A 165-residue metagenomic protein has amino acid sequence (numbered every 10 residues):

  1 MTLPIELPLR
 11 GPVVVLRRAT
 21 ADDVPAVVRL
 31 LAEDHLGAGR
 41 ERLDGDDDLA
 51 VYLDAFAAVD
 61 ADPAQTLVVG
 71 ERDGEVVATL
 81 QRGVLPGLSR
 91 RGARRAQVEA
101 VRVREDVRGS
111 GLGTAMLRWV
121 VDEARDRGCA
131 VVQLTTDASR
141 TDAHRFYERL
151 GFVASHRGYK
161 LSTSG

Functional and structural regions predicted by a protein language model:
V15-R29: A short beta-loop-alpha structural element at the N-terminal edge of CoA-dependent acyl/N-acetyltransferase catalytic
A32-A55: Conserved GNAT-fold acetyl-CoA-binding loop/helix
A57-V69, Q97: A short helix-loop-beta-strand connector motif used in the catalytic cores of GNAT acetyltransferases and, in some
L67-V69, E75-V84, R102: Conserved beta-strand in the GNAT
E99-R108: A short, internal acetyl-CoA/4′-phosphopantetheine-binding micro-motif in the GNAT/acyltransferase core
V107, G111-W119: Conserved acetyl-CoA pyrophosphate-binding loop and the N-cap/start of the following alpha-helix in GNAT-like
R108, Q133-A143, K160-S164: Conserved beta-strand-loop-alpha-helix junction that forms the acyl-donor binding cleft
A124-T136: Conserved GNAT acetyl-CoA-binding A-motif
